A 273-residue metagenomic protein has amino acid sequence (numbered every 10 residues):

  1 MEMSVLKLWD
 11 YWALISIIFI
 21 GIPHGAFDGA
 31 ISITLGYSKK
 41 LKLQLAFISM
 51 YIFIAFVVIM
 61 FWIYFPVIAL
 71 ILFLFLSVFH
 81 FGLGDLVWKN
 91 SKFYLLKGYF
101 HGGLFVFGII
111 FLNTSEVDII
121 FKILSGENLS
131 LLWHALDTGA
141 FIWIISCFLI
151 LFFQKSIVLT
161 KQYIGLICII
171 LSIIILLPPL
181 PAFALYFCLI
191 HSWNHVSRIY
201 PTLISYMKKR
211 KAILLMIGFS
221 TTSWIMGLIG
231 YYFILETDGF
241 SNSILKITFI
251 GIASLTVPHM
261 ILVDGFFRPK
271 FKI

Functional and structural regions predicted by a protein language model:
M1, S49-I59, F81-L83, S146-F148 (+1 more regions): Hydrophobic, membrane-inserted alpha-helices
M1-A30, F249-L255, G265: N-terminal signal-anchor module of multipass membrane proteins
E2-S4, V117-L132, I234-N242: Membrane-interface helix termini and inter-helical loops of multi-pass transporters
A13-G21, V67-F79, A182-N194, T248-I252: Hydrophobic core segments of alpha-helical transmembrane domains in multi-pass membrane proteins
I20, K97-V117, H134-F153, G165-P179 (+2 more regions): Alpha-helical transmembrane segments of multi-pass integral membrane proteins
G25-L35, V78-S91, C147-V158, H195-L203 (+1 more regions): C-terminal ends of transmembrane helices
Y37-L45, I71, S91-L104, V158-L166 (+1 more regions): Cytoplasmic-side transmembrane-helix entry/capping segments in multi-pass membrane proteins
F56-L131: Membrane-interface helix-loop-helix junctions at boundaries between adjacent transmembrane segments
